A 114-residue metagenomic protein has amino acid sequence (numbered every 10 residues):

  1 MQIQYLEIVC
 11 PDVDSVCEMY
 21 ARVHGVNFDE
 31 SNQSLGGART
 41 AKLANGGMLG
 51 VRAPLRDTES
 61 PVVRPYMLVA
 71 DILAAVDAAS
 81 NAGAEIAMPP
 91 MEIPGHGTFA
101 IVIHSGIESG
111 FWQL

Functional and structural regions predicted by a protein language model:
M1, E7-G47: Core segments of cupin and vicinal oxygen chelate
I3-P11, R56-S80, T98-I103: Vicinal oxygen chelate
Q4-Y5, D29, V76, A82-L114: Vicinal oxygen chelate
M19-R22, A78-A82: Short amphipathic alpha-helices in soluble, non-transmembrane regions that often serve as interface/regulatory elements
S31, P54-R56: Short beta-strand micro-motifs enriched in acidic
S34-A38, E59-P61, I93-T98: Short acidic/glycine-enriched loop/turn segments that link adjacent beta-strands
G47, V63, I107: Change "...and in nucleic-acid phosphodiester-cleaving endonucleases..." to "...and in nucleic-acid processing enzymes
L49-A53: A short acidic-to-branched-hydrophobic micro-motif
